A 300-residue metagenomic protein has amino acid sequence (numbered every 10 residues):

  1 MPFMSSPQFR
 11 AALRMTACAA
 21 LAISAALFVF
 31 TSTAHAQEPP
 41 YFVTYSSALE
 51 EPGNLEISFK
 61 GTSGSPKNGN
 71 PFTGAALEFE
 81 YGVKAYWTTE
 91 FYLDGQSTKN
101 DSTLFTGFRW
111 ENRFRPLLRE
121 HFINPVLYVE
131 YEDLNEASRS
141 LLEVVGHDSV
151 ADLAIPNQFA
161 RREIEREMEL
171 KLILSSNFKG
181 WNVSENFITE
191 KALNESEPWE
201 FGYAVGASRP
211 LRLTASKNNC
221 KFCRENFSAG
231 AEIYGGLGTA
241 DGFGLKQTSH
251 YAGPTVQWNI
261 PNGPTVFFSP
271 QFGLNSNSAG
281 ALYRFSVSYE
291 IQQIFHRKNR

Functional and structural regions predicted by a protein language model:
M1-R14: N-terminal secretory signal peptides that target proteins for export/translocation
F3-M4, V29, S46, V266: Exposed boundary/loop context
S5-Q8, A19, P40: Generic extreme N-terminus detector
R10-A11, C18-A19, L49: Intrinsically disordered, low-complexity Ser/Thr- and Pro-rich stretches
R14-V29: Bacterial N-terminal signal peptides
F30-A36: Sec/Tat signal peptide C-region and signal peptidase I cleavage site
A36-R300: Transmembrane beta-barrel domains of Gram-negative outer membranes and organellar outer membranes
